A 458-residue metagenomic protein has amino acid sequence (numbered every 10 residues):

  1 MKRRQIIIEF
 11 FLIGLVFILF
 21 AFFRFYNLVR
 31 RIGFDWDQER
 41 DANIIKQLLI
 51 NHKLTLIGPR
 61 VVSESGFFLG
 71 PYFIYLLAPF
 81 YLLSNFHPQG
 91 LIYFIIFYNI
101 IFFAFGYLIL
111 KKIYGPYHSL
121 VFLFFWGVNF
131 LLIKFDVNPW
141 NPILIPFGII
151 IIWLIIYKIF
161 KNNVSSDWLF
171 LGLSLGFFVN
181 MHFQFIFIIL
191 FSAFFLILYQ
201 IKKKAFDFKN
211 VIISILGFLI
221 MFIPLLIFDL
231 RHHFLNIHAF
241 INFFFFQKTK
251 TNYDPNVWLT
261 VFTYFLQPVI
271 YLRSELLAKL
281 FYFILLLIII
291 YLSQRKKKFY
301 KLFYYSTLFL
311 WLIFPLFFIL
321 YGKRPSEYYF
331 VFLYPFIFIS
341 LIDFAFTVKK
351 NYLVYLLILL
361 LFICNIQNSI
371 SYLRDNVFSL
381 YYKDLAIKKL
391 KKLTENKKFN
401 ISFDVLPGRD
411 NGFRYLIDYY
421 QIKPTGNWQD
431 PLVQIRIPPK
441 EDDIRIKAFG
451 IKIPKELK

Functional and structural regions predicted by a protein language model:
R3-I7, Y107, K112, Y117 (+4 more regions): Membrane-interface helix-loop-helix junctions at transmembrane boundaries of multi-pass membrane enzymes, predominantly
G14-F17, I215-L219, F344-S369, S379: Signature aromatic-anchored transmembrane alpha helix within multi-pass, membrane-resident enzymes that catalyze glycan
F23-N27, E39-F68, Y72-Y75, F246: Extracytosolic helix-loop segments that constitute the early lumenal/periplasmic catalytic or substrate-binding loops
A42-N51, L76, N180, I186-K296 (+1 more regions): Transmembrane-lumen/periplasm boundary regions of multi-pass, lipid-linked membrane glycan transferases
Y93-Y114, I150-I155, I290-S293: Transmembrane-helix motifs of polytopic, lipid-linked glycan transferases
K112-Y114, I152-W168, F178, A345: Membrane-interface transmembrane helices that cradle and orient dolichyl/undecaprenyl
L131-L144: Short acidic/glycine- and proline-prone juxtamembrane loop motifs at membrane-interface regions of multi-pass membrane
D136, Y304-K349: Hydrophobic/aromatic-rich transmembrane helices and adjacent perimembrane loops
